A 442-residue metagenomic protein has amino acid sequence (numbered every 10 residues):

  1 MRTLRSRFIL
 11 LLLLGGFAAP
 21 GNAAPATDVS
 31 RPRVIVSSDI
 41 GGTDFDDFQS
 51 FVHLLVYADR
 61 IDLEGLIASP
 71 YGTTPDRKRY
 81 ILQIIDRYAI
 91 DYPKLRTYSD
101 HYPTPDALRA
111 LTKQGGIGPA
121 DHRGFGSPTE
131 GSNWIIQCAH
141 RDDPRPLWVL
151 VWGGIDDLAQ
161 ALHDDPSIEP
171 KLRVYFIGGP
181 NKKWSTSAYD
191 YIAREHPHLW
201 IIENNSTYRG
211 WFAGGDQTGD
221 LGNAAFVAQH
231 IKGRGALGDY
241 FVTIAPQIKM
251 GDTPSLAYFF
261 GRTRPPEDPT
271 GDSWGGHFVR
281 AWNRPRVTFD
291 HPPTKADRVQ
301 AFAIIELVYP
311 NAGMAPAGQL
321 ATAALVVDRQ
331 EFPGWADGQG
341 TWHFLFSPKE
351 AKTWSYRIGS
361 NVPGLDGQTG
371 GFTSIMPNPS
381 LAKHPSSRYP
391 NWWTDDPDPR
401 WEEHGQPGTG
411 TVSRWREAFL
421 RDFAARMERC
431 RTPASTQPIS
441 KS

Functional and structural regions predicted by a protein language model:
M1-L4: N-terminal secretory signal peptides that target proteins for export/translocation
R7-A18: Bacterial N-terminal signal peptides
A24-K441: N-terminal acidic, glycine/proline-rich low-complexity segments
